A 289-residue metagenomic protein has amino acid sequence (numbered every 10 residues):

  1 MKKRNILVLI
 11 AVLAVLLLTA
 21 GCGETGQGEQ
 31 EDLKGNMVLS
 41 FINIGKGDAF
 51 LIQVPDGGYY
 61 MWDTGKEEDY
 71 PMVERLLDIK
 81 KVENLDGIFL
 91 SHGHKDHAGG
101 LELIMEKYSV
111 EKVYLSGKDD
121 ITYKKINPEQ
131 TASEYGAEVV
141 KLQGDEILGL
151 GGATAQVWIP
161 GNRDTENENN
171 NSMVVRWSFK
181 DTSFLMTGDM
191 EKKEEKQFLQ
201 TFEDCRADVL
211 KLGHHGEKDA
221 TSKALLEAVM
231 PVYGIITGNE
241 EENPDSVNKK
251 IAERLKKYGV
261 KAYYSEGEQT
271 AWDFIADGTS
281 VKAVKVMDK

Functional and structural regions predicted by a protein language model:
K2-L7, L17-K289: Non-globular, low-confidence helical/coil segments that flank catalytic cores
